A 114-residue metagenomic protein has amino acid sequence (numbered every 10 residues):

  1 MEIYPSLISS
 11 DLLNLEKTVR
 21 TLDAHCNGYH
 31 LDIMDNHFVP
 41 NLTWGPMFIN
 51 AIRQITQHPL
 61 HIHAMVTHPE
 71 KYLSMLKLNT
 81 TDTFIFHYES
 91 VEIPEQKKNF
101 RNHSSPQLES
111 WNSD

Functional and structural regions predicted by a protein language model:
E2-L22: N-terminal pre-domain/capping segments
E2-S6, Y29-L31, L60-A64, D82-F86 (+1 more regions): Hydrophobic faces of well-ordered beta-strands that scaffold small-molecule active sites in alpha/beta enzyme cores
S6-S10, M34-N36, M65-P69, E89-V91 (+1 more regions): Active-site beta-loop-alpha junctions enriched in small/polar residues
L12, E16-V19, P46-N50, L73 (+1 more regions): Generic structural signal for well-ordered alpha-helices, preferentially at hydrophobic/aromatic core positions
L15, L22, L31-D32, L76: Conserved, mostly hydrophobic/aromatic
Y29-W44: Glycine-rich, proline-tolerant flexible connector loops at the mouths of alpha/beta enzymes
F48-K77: Short hydrophobic interaction/assembly module
I55, K71-Y72, N79-D114: Conserved anion-binding
